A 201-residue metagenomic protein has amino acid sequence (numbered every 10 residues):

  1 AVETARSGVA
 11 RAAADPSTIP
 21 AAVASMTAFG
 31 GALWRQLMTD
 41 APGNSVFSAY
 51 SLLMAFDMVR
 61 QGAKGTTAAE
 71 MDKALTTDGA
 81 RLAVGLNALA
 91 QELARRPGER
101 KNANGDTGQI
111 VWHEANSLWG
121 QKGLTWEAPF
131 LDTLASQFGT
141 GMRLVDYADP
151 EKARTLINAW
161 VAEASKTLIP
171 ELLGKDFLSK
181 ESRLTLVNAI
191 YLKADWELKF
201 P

Functional and structural regions predicted by a protein language model:
V2-E70, T167: Flexible propeptides and autoinhibitory/regulatory segments associated with cysteine proteases
R11, M58-R100: Active-site-surrounding "flap" and adjacent substrate/cofactor-binding loops of secreted or lumenal enzymes, prototyped
A41-P42, R81-P201: Non-catalytic, conformational "gating/processing" segments within enzyme and secreted inhibitor domains
M54-D57, A74, S117, T185: Soluble periplasmic/extracytoplasmic beta-strand elements of cell-envelope proteins
